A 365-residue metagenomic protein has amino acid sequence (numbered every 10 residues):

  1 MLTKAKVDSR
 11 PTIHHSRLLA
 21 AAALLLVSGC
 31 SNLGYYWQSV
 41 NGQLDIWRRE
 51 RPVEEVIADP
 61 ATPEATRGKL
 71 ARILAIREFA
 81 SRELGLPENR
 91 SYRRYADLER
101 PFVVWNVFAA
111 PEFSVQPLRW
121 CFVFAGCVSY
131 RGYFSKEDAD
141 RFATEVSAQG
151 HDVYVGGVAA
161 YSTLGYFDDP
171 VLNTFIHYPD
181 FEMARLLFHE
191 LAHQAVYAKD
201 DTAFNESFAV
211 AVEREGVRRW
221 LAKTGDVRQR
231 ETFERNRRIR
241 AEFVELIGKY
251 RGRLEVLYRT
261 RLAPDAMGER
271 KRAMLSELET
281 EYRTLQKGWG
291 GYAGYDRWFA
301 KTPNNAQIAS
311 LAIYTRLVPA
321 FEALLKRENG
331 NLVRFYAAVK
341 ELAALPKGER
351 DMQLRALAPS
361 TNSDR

Functional and structural regions predicted by a protein language model:
L2, K6-A20, S363-R365: Short, basic, low-complexity termini and linkers enriched in Ser/Thr/Gly/Pro that act as targeting/leader peptides
V27-G29: C-terminal motif of bacterial Sec signal peptides marking the signal peptidase cleavage site
S31-G34: Bacterial signal peptide processing site
Y36-E64: Post-signal peptide N-terminal segment of mature Sec-exported envelope proteins
I46, D59, T66-I73, G132-A139 (+7 more regions): Solvent-exposed, acidic/flexible segments
A58-T62, A71, A75-G85, A192-V196 (+6 more regions): Sec-exported extracytoplasmic/periplasmic mature domains
A75-R240: Acidic/His-rich structured neighborhood in mature extracellular/periplasmic domains
V244-R365: Pan-zinc metallopeptidase signature
